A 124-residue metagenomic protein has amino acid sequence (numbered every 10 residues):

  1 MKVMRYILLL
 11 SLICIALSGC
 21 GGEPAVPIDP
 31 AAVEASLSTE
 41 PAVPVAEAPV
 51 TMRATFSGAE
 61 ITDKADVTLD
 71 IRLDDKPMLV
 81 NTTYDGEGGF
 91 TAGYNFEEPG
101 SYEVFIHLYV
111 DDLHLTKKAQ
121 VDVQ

Functional and structural regions predicted by a protein language model:
A16-G19: C-terminal motif of bacterial Sec signal peptides marking the signal peptidase cleavage site
G21-E23: Bacterial signal peptide processing site
P27-E47: N-terminal edge beta-strand
A46-E60, I106: Beta-strand-rich structural segments
F56, T68-N81: Short amphipathic beta-strand segments in non-cytosolic proteins
G86-T91: Aromatic sugar-binding surface patches on proteins that engage polysaccharides or sugar-phosphate polymers
L115-V123: Edge beta-strands of extracellular beta-sandwich domains
